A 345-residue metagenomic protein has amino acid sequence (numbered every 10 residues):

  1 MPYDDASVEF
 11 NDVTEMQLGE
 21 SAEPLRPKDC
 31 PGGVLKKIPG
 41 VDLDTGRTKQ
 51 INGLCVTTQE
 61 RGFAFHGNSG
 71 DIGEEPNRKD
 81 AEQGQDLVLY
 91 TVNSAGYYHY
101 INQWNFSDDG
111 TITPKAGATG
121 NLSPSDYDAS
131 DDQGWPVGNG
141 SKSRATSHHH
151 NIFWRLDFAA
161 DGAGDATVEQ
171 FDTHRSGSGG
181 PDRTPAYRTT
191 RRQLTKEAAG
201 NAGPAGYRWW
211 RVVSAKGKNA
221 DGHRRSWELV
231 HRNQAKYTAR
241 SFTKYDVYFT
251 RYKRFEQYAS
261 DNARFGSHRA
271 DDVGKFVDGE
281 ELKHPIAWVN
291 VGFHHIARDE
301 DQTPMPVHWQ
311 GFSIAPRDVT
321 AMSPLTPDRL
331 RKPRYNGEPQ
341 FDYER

Functional and structural regions predicted by a protein language model:
M1-T111, G117, N121-R345: Extended effector regions of multi-domain proteins
